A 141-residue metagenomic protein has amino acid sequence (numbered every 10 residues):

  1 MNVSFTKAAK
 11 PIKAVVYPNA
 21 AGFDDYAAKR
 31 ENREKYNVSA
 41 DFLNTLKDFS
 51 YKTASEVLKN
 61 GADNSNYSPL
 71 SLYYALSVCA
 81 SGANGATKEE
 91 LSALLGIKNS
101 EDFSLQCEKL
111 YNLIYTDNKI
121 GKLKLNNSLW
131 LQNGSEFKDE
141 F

Functional and structural regions predicted by a protein language model:
N2-F141: Extended, solvent-exposed regulatory segments
